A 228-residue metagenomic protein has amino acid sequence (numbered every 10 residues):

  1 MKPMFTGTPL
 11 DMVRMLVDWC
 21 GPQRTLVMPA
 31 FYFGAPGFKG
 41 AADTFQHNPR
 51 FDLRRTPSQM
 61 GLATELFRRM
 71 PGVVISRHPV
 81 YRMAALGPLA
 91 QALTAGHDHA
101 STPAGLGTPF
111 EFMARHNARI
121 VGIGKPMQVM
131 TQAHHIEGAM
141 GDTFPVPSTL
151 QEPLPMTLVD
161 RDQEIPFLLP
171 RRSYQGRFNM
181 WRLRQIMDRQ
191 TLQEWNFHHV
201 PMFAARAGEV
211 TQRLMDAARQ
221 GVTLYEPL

Functional and structural regions predicted by a protein language model:
M1-G40: N-terminal active-site beta-alpha-beta segment that forms phosphate/nucleotide-binding and substrate-recognition loops
C20-R24, T143-Y174: Short, flexible loop segments at boundaries between secondary-structure elements
P36-M127: Internal, conserved structured core segments that host functional sites
R50-L62, A85-P103, I136-L154, R182-F197: Short flexible/disordered coil segments
H78-P79, G124-K125, T131-G141: A short secondary-structure junction signal
R161-L228: Acidic/aromatic/glycine-rich contiguous surface patches that form carbohydrate-binding/processing clefts and analogous
